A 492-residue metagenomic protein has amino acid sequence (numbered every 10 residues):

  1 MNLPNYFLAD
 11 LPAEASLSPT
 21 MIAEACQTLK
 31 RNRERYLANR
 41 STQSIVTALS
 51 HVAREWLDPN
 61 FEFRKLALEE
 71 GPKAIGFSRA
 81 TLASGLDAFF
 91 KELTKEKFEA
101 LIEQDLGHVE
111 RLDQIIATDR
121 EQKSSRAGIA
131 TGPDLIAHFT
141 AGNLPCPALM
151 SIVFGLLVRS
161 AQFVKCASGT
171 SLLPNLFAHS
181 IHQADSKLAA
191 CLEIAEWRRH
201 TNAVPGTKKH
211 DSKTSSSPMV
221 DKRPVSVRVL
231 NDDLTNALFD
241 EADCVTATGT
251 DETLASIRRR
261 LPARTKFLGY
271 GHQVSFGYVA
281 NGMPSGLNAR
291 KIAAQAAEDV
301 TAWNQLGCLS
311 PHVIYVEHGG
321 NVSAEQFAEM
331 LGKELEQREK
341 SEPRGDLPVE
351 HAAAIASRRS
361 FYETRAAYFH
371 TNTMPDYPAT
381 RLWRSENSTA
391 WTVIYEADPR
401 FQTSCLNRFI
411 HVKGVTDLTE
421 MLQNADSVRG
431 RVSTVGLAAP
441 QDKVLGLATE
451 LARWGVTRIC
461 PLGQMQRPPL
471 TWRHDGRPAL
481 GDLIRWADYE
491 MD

Functional and structural regions predicted by a protein language model:
M1-P133, G436: N-terminal Rossmann-like NAD(P)+-binding subdomain of aldehyde/semialdehyde dehydrogenases
I102-A184: Conserved small-residue-rich beta-alpha loop and adjacent elements that most often cradle the phosphate/pyrophosphate
Q122-A137, W197-N202, V229-N236, A390-S404: Donor nucleotide-activated moiety binding/catalytic core segment of transferases that use nucleotide-activated donors
F139-G142, K165-A167, A195-W197, A247-T250 (+4 more regions): Short His-Asn-centered micro-motif
A148, T253-A255, V444-L445: Short, well-ordered alpha-helical microsegments
D185-G206, K213, M219-K222, S226-G320 (+1 more regions): Conserved NAD(P)+-binding/catalytic subdomain of aldehyde/semialdehyde dehydrogenases
A294, W303-V432, L445-G446, E450-W454 (+1 more regions): NAD(P)-dependent aldehyde/semialdehyde dehydrogenase
